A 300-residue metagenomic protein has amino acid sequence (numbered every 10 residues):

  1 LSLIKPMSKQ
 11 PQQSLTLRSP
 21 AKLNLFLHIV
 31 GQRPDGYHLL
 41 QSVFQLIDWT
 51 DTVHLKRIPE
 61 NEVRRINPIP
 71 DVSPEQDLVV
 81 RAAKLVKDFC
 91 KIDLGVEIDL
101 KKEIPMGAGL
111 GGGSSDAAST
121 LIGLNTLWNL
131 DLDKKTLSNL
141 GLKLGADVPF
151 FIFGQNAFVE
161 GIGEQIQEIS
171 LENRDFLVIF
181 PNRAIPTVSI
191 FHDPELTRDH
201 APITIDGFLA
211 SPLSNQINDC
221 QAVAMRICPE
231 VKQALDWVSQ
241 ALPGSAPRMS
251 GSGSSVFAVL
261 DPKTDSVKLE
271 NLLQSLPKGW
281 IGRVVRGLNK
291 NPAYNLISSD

Functional and structural regions predicted by a protein language model:
L3-A108, T126, L130-S138, E172 (+1 more regions): ATP-binding N-lobe of GHMP and related small-molecule kinases
S8-R18, N24-S42, L130-A246, V259-D300: ATP-dependent small-molecule kinase catalytic core of the GHMP/sugar-kinase superfamily and closely related
P59-V72, T120, L142, F208-N218: Short, basic/glycine-rich phosphate-binding loops at helix/coil junctions that contact nucleotide phosphates
N61-E62, P105-M106, I185-P186, S254-F257 (+1 more regions): Short, active-site-adjacent cap segments at secondary-structure transitions
I66-P68, K101, F153, S250 (+1 more regions): Conserved beta-strand termini and adjacent loop/short-helix elements that scaffold enzyme active sites in alpha/beta
Q76-V80, A118, K232, V267: Short, well-ordered alpha-helical segments
D99-W128, A146, A246-L260: Glycine/serine-rich anion-binding loops at beta->alpha junctions that coordinate negatively charged ligand groups
